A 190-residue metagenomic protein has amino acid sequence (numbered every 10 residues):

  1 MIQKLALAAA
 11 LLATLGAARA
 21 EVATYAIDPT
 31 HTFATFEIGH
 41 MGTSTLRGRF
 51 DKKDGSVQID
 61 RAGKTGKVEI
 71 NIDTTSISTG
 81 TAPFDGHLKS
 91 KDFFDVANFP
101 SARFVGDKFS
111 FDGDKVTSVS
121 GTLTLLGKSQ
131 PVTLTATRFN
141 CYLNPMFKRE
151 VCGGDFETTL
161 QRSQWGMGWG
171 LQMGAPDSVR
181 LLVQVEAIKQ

Functional and structural regions predicted by a protein language model:
M1-A6: Bacterial N-terminal signal peptides that target proteins for export
L7-A9, G80: Generic hydrophobic alpha-helical membrane-segment signal
A9-R19: Hydrophobic h-region of N-terminal signal peptides that target proteins for export in Gram-negative bacteria
A20-Q190: Low-complexity, acidic/polar, glycine-enriched regions of mature
